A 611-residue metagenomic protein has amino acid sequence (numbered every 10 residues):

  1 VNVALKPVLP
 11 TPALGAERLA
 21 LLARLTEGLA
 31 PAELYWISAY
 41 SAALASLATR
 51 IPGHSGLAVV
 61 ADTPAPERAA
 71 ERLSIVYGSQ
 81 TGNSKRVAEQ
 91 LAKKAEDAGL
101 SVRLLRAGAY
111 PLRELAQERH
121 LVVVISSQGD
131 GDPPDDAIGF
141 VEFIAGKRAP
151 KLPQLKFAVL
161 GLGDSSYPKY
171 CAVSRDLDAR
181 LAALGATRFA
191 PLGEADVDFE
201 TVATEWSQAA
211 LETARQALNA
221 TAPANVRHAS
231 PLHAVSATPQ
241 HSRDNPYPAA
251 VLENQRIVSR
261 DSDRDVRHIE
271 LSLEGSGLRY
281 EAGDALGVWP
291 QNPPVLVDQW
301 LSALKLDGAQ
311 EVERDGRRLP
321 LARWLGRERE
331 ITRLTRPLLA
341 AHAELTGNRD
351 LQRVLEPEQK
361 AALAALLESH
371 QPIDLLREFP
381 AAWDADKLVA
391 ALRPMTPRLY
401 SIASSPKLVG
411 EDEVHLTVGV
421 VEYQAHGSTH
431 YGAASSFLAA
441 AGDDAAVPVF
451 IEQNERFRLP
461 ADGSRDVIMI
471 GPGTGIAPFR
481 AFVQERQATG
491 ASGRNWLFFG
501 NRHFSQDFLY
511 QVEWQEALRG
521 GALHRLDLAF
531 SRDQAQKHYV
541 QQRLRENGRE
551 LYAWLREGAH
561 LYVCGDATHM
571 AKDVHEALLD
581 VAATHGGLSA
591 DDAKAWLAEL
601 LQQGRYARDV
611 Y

Functional and structural regions predicted by a protein language model:
V1-Y611: FNR-like FAD-binding dehydrogenase module
